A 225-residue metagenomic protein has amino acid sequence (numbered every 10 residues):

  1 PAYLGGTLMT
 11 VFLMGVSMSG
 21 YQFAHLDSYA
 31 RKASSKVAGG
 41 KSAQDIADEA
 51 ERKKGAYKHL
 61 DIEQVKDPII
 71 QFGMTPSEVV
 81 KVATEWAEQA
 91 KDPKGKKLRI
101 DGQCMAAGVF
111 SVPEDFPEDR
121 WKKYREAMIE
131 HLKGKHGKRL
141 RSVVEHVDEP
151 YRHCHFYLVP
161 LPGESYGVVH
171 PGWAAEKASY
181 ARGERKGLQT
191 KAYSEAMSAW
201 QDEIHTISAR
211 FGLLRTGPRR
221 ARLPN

Functional and structural regions predicted by a protein language model:
P1-N225: N-terminal nicking endonuclease/strand-transfer module with a His-rich metal-binding environment and a catalytic Tyr
